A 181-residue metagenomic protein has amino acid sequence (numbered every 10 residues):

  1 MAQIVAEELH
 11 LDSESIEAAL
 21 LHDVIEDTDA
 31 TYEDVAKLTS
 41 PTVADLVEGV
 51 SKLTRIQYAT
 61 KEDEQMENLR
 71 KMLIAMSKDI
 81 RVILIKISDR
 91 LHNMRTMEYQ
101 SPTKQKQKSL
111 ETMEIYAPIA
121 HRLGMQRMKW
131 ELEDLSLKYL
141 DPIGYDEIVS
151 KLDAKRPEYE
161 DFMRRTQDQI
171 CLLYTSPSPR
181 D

Functional and structural regions predicted by a protein language model:
M1-S176, R180: Active-site helical microenvironments for divalent-metal-assisted chemistry
